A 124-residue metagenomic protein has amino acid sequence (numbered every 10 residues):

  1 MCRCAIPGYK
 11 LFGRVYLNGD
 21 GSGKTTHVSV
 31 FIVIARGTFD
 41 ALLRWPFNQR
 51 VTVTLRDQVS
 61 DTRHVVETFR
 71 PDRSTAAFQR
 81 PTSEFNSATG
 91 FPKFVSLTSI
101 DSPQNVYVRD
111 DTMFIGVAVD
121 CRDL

Functional and structural regions predicted by a protein language model:
M1-L124: Protein/peptide-recognition domains central to ubiquitin and immune signaling
